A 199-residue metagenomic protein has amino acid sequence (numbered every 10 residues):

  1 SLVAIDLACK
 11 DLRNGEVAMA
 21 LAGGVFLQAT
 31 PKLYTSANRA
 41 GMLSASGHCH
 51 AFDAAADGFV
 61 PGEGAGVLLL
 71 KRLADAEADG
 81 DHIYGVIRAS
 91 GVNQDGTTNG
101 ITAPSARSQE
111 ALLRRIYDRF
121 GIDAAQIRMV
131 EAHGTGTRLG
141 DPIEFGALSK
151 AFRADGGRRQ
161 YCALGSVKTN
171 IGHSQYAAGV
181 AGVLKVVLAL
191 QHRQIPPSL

Functional and structural regions predicted by a protein language model:
S1-L199: Condensing-enzyme catalytic core of the thiolase-fold
